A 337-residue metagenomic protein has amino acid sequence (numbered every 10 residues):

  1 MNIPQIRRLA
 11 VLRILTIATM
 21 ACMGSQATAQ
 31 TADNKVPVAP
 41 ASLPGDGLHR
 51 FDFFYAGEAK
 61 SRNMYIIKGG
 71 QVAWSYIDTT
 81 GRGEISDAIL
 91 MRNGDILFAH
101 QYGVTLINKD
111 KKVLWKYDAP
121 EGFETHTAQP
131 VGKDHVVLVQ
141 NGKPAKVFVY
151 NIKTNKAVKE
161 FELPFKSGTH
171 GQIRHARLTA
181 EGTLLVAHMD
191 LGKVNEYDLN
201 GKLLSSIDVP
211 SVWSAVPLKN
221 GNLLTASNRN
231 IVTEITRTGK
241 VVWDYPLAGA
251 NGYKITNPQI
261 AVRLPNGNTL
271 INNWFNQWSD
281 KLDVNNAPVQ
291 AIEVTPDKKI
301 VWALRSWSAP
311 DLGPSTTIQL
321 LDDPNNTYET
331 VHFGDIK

Functional and structural regions predicted by a protein language model:
M1-R8: N-terminal secretory signal peptides that target proteins for export/translocation
L12-M23: Bacterial N-terminal signal peptides
S25-A29: Sec/Tat signal peptide C-region and signal peptidase I cleavage site
Q30-K337: Histidine-/acidic-rich catalytic cores in large beta-rich domains
